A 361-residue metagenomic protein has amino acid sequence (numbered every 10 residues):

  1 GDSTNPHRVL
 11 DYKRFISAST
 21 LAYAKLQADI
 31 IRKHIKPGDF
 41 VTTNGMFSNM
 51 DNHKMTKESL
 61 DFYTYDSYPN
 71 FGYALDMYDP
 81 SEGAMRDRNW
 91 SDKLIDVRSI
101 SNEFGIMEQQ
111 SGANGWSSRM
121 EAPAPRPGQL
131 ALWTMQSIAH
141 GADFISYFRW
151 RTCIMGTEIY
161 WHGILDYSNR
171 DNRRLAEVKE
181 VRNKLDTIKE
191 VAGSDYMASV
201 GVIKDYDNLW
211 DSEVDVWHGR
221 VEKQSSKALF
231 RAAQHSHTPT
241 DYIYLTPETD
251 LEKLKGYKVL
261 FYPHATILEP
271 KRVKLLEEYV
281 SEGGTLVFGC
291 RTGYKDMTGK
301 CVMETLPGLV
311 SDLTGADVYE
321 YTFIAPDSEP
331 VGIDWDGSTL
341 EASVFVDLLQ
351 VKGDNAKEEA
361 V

Functional and structural regions predicted by a protein language model:
G1-S17, R151, D195-Y206, L260: Active-site groove signature of glycoside hydrolases
K13-N52, N102-A113, Y147, G193-S199 (+2 more regions): Aromatic-lined carbohydrate-recognition surfaces of secreted/lumenal glycan-active proteins
L26, I30, D96, L275: Short, conserved SAM-binding segment of the class I
T42-A228, Y319-W335, E341-F345: Hydrophobic targeting/anchoring helices
G219-E269, L275: Phosphate-binding active sites in nucleotide-utilizing proteins
P263-V361: A conserved amphipathic helix/loop scaffold that creates a polar/acidic microenvironment used either to coordinate
